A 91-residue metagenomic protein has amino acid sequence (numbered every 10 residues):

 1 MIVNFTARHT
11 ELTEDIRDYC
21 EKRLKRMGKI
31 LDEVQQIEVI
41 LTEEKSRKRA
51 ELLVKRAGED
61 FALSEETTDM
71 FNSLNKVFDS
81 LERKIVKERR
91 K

Functional and structural regions predicted by a protein language model:
M1-K91: N-terminal, polar/charged subdomain of small-to-medium soluble alpha/beta proteins
